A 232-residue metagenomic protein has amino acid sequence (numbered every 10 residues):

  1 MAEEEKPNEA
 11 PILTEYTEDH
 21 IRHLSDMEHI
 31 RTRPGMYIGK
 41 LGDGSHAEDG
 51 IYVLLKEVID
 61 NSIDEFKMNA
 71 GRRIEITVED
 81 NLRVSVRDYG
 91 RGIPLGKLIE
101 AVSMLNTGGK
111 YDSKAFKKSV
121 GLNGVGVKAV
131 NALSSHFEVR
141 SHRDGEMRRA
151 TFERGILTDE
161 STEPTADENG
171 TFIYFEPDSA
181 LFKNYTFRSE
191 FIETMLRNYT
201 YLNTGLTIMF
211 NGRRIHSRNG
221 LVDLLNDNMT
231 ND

Functional and structural regions predicted by a protein language model:
M1-I59, I99-S103: Bergerat-fold GHKL ATPase/HATPase_c domain
A2-H20, L82-K97, K110-D232: GHKL-type ATPase core
M27, G71-R73, G170: Short glycine-rich loop/turn motifs
R33, E57-V58, S62-E65, Y89 (+4 more regions): Generic, well-ordered alpha-helical scaffold segments in large soluble proteins
M36-Y37, G44-S45, E65, R91-G92 (+1 more regions): Short strand->helix junction
D43, A47-E48, V58, T77 (+1 more regions): Compositionally biased, low-complexity linear motifs
S45-I74, G126-L133: Conserved ATP-binding N-box helix of the HATPase_c
I63-Y111: Conserved beta-strand-loop-beta-strand hairpin that lines the nucleotide-binding pocket of ATP/GTP-utilizing enzymes
